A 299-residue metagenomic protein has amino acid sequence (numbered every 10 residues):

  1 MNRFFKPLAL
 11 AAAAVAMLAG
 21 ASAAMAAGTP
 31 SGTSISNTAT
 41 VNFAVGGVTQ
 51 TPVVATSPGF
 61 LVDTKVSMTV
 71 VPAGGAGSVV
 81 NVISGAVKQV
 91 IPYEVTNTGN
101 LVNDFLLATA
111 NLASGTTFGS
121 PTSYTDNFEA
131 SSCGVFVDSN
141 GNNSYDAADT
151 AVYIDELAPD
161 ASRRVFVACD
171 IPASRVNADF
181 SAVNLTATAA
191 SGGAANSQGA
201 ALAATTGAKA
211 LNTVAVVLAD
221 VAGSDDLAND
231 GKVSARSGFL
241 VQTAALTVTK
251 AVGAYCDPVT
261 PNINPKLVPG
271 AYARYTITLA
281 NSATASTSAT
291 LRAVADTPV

Functional and structural regions predicted by a protein language model:
M1-A11: Bacterial N-terminal signal peptides that target proteins for export
N2-F4, S22-V299: Exported/extracytosolic protein signature
A11-A19: Bacterial N-terminal signal peptides
